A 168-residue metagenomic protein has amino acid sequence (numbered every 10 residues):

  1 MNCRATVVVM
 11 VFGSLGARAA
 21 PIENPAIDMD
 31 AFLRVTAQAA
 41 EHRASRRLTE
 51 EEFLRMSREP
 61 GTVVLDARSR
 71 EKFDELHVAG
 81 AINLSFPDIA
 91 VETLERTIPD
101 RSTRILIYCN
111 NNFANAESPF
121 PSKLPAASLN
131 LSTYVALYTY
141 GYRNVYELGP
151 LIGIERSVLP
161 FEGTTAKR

Functional and structural regions predicted by a protein language model:
N2-V9: Sec-dependent signal peptide recognition, specifically the positively charged N-region followed immediately by
R4, R18-A44, D74-V78, I82-L84 (+1 more regions): Rhodanese-like catalytic fold shared by cysteine-dependent sulfurtransferases and DSP/PTP-type phosphatases
V9-A19: Hydrophobic h-region of N-terminal signal peptides that target proteins for export in Gram-negative bacteria
H42-M56: A short, well-structured juxtamembrane/interface segment
R58-E59, S69, V78: Flexible, glycine-rich surface segments
P60-L65, R101-T103: Short coil/turn segments at beta-strand junctions that form active-site/ligand-binding loops
V63-R68, A81-L84: Short hydrophobic beta-strand that contains or immediately precedes a catalytic carboxylate
